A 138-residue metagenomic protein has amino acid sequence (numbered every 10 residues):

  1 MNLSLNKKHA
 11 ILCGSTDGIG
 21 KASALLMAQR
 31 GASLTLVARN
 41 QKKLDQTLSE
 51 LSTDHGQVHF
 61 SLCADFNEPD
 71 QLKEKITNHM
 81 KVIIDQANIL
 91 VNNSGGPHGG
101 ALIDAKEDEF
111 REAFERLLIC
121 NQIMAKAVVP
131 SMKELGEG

Functional and structural regions predicted by a protein language model:
K8, D85-A87, M132-G138: Active-site loop of short-chain dehydrogenase/reductase
H9, T16-G18: Conserved glycine-rich cofactor-binding loop
A32-Q46: Conserved glycine-rich Rossmann-like NAD(P)H-binding loop of the short-chain dehydrogenase/reductase
D54-D70: Rossmann-fold cofactor-recognition segment
N93-H98: Conserved NAD(P)H cofactor-binding loop of Rossmann-fold oxidoreductase domains
A101-L102, K106-F114: Substrate-binding pocket helix/loop in short-chain dehydrogenase/reductase
A125-K126: A short, exposed helix-loop element centered on a Lys and neighboring polar residues
